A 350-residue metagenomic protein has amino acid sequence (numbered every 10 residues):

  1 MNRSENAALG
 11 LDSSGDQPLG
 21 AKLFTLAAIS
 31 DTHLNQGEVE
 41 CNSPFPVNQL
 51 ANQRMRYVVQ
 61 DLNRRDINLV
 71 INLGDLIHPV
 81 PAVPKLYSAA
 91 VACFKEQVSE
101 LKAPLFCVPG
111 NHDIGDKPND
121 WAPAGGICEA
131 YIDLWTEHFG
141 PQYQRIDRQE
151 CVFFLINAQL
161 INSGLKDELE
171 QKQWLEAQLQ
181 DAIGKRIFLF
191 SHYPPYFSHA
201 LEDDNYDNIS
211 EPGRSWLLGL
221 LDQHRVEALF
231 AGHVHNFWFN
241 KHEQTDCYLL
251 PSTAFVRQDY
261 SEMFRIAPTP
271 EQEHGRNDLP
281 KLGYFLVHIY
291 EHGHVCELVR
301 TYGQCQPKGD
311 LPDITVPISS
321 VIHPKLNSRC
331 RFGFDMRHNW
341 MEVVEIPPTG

Functional and structural regions predicted by a protein language model:
M1-P84: N-terminal active-site segment of His-dependent metallophosphoesterases
R3-P18, F45, P81-R186, D207 (+3 more regions): Extended active-site neighborhood of metal-dependent phosphoesterases/phosphodiesterases
L23-E40, E150-L160, F188-F190, T245-S252 (+1 more regions): Active-site-proximal beta-strand elements of phosphoester/diester hydrolases
L26-A28, V70-N72, C107, L189 (+1 more regions): Residue-level marker for buried hydrophobic side chains located in beta-strands that build the well-ordered beta-sheet
D31, G74-D75, G110-N111, H192 (+1 more regions): Active-site glycine-centered loops adjacent to acidic/histidine catalytic or metal-binding residues that shape
L34, L189-P195, L229-F237: Histidine-centered catalytic micro-motifs
I77, A182-H199: Short acidic, glycine-rich surface-loop motifs adjacent to enzyme active sites
F237-T349: Binuclear metal-dependent phosphoesterase catalytic core
